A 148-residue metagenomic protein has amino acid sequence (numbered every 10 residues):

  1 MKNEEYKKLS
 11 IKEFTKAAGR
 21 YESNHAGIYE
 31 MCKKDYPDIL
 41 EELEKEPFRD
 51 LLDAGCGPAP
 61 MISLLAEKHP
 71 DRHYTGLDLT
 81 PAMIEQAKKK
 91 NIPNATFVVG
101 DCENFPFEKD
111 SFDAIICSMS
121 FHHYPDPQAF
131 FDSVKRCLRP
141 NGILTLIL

Functional and structural regions predicted by a protein language model:
M1-E46, P60-L64, M83-Q86: Conserved class I S-adenosyl-L-methionine
F48, F112-D113: Local beta-strand N-terminus motif with an aromatic residue
L52-N104: Class I SAM-dependent methyltransferase SAM/SAH-binding core
I116: A conserved beta-strand element that flanks and buttresses the S-adenosyl-L-methionine
M119-S120: Short catalytic micro-motifs in class I SAM-dependent methyltransferases
Q128-P140: A short glycine-rich, Lys/Arg-flanked "PGG" loop and its adjoining helix->strand segment in the class I
G142-L148: Conserved beta-strand signature within the Rossmann-like core of class I S-adenosyl-L-methionine
